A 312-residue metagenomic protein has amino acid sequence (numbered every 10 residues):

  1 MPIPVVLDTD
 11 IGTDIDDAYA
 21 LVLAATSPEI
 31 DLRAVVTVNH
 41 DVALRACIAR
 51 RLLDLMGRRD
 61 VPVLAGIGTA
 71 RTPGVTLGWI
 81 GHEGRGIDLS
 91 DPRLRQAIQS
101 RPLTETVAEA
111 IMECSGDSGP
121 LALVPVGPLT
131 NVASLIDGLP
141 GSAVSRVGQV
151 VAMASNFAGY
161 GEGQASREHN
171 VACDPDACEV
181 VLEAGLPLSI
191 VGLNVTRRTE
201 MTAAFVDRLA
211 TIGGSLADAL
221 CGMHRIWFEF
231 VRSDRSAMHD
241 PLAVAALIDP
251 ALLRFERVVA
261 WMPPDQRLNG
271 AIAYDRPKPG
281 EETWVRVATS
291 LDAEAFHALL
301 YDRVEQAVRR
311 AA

Functional and structural regions predicted by a protein language model:
M1-P2, V22-T26, D31, H169-D176 (+1 more regions): Conformational coupling and interaction surfaces
P2, A46-S115, T283-D292, Y301-E305: Metal-dependent C-N hydrolase catalytic cores
P2-C47, R51, R93-T196, A203: Active-site histidine-anchored catalytic micro-motif
D10, L64, H82, P125 (+1 more regions): Short glycine/serine/threonine-biased micro-segments
D17-Y19, R45-C47, G74-T76, G163 (+2 more regions): Short, glycine/acidic-enriched capping/hinge loops at junctions between secondary-structure elements
R33-A34, D60-A65, E256-A260: Short N-terminal amphipathic alpha-helices
V63, V181, V244: A residue-level signal for conserved active-site and pocket-lining positions in enzyme catalytic cores
T76-G84, Q164-E168, V206: Short, surface-exposed amphipathic charged segments that create phosphate/polyanion-binding patches used for binding
